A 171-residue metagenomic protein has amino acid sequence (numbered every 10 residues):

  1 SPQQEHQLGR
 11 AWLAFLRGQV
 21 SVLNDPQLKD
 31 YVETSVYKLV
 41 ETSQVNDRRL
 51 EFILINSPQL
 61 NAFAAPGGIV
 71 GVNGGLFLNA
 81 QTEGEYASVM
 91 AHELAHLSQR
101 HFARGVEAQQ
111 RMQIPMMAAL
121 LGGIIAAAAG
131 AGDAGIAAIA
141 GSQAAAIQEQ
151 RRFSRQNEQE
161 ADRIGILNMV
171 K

Functional and structural regions predicted by a protein language model:
S1-G130, A146-F153, E160-K171: Peri-catalytic and regulatory segments of divalent metal-dependent proteins
G135-A145: Short, conserved phosphate-binding/catalytic loop or strand-edge motifs used in phosphoryl-/nucleotidyl-transfer
